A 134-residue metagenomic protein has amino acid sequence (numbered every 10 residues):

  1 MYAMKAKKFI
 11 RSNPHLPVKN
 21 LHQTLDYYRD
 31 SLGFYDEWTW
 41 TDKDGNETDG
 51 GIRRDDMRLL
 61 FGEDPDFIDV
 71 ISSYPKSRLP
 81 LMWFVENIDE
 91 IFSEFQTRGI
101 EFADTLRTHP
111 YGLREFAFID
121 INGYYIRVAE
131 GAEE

Functional and structural regions predicted by a protein language model:
Y2-H15, Y35-E86, F92-I119, E130-E134: Vicinal oxygen chelate
V18-H22: Short acidic-aromatic low-complexity motifs
T24-R29, F95, D120-G123: Conserved active-site tyrosine of GNAT-family acetyltransferases
Y125-V128: Short glycine-/small-residue motifs
